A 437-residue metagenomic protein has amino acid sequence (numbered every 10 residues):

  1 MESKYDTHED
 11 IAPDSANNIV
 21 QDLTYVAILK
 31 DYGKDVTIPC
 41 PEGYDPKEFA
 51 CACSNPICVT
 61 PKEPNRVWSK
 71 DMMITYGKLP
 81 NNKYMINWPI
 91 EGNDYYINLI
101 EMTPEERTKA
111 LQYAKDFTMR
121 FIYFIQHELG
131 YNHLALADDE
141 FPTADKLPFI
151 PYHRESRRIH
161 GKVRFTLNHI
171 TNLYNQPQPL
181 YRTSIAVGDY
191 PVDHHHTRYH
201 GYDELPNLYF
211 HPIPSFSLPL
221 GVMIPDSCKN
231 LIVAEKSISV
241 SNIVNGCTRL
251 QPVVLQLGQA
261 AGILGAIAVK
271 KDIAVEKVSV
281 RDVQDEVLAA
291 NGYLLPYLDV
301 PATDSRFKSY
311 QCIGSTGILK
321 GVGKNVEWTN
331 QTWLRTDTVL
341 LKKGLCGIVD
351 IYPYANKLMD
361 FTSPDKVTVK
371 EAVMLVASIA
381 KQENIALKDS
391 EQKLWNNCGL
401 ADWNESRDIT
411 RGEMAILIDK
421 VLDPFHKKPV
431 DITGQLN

Functional and structural regions predicted by a protein language model:
M1-D282, E286, L417: Flavin (FAD/FMN)-binding glycine-rich loop and adjacent Rossmann-like elements that form
I19, K109, Y113, L250-V253 (+5 more regions): Extracytoplasmic/periplasmic, Sec-exported soluble proteins
Q21-L23, N82, S227, S309 (+3 more regions): Residues that flank catalytic or metal-binding motifs in active/ligand-binding sites
P104-L111, C247-T248, K271-I273, P296-V300 (+3 more regions): Second-shell loop/turn segments in exported
D116, R120, L264, D282 (+4 more regions): Extracytoplasmic/secreted proteins, especially bacterial periplasmic and envelope-associated proteins
S279-R306: Mid-to-C-terminal Rossmann-like scaffold of FAD/NAD(P)H-dependent oxidoreductases
Y297-P301, S305-L319, K343: Charged, amphipathic alpha-helical linkers/stalks
S315-N437: Terminal recognition/anchoring or ligand-binding modules at protein termini
